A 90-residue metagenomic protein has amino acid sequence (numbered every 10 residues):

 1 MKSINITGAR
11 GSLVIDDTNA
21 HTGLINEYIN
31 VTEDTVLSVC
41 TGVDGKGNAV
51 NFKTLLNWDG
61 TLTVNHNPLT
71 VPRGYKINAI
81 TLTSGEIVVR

Functional and structural regions predicted by a protein language model:
M1, G47-N51, P72: N-terminal functional modules and adjacent low-complexity/disordered segments of proteins
M1-D34: Solvent-exposed, flexible loop/coil segments flanking beta-strands in beta-rich domains
N5-G8, A20, V39-D44, N57 (+2 more regions): Generic detector of intrinsically disordered, low-complexity, polar/charged segments
S12-D17, K53-N78, S84-R90: Beta-sandwich interaction modules
A20-T22, G45-V50, T61-T63: Exposed regions on extracellular, virion, or secretory-pathway luminal proteins
E27-Y28, V39, A79: Extracellular/lumenal ectodomain signal focusing on beta-strand-rich modules and carbohydrate-recognition contexts
T35-N48, F52, E86-R90: Short, surface-exposed beta-strand/strand-loop-strand elements in extracellular ectodomains
